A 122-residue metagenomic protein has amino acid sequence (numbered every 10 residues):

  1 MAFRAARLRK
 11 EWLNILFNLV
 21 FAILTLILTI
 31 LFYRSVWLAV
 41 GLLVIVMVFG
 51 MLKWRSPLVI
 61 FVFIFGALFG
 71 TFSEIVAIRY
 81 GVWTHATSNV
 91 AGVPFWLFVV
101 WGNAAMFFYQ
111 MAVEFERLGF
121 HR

Functional and structural regions predicted by a protein language model:
A2-R122: Aromatic-rich, lipid-facing transmembrane alpha helices and their immediate juxtamembrane interface loops in integral
